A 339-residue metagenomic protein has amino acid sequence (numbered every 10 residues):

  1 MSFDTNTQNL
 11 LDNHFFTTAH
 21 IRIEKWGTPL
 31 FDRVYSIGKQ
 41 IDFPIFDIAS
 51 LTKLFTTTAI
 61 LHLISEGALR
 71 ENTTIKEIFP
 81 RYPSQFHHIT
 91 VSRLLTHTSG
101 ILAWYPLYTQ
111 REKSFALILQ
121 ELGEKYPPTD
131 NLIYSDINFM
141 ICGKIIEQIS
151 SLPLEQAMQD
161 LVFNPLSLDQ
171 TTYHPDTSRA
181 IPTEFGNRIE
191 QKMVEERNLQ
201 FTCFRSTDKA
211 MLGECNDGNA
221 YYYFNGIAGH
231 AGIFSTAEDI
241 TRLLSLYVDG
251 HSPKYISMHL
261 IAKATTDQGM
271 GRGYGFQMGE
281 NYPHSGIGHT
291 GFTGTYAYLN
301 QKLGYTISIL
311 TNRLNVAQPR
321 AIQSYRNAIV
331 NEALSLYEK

Functional and structural regions predicted by a protein language model:
M1-W26: Beta-lactamase-like hydrolase cores
L11-F15, G38, G288-G291: Short loop/turn motifs at secondary-structure junctions and domain boundaries
F15-T17, K25, F31, G38-D136 (+3 more regions): Active-site-proximal loop and beta-strand segments within enzyme catalytic domains
T17-A19, P153, T293-Y296: Short loop/turn microsegments at loop-to-beta-strand junctions
L30-F31, G304-A317: Short, well-ordered beta-strand elements
F86-Y282: Short, surface-exposed loop or secondary-structure junction motifs that flank catalytic or metal-binding residues
M270-N300, T311: Short, Gly/Ser/Thr-enriched beta-strand-loop segments that form substrate-interacting elements of hydrolase/peptidase
A317-K339: Short, gly/Ser/Thr-rich active-site loops of penicillin-recognizing serine hydrolases
